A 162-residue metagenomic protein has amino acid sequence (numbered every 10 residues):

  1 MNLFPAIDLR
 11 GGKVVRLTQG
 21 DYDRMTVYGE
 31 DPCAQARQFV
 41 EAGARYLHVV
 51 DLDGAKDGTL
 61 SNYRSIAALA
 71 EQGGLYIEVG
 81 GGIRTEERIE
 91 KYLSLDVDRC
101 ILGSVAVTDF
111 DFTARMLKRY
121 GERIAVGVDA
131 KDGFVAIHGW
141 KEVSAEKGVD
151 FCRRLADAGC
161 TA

Functional and structural regions predicted by a protein language model:
M1-Q19, K131: N-terminal amphipathic alpha-helix/helix-capping segment at the start of soluble metabolic enzymes
L3-L9, L47-V49, L75-G81, C100-L102 (+1 more regions): Hydrophobic faces of well-ordered beta-strands that scaffold small-molecule active sites in alpha/beta enzyme cores
L9-G11, D51-G54, I83-T85, A106 (+1 more regions): Active-site-proximal loop/turn and secondary-structure-junction residues that shape catalytic pockets, frequently
Q19-D23, E90-L93, V97-A162: Conserved anion-binding
Y28-V40, R84-E90, V143-L155: Short, acidic/polar
Q35-V50, L95, D157-A162: Catalytic domains of carbohydrate-active enzymes, especially glycoside hydrolases
Y46-R64, S104: Glycine-rich, proline-tolerant flexible connector loops at the mouths of alpha/beta enzymes
D57-G80, T113-D129: Alpha-helix-loop-beta-strand connector modules within alpha/beta enzyme cores
